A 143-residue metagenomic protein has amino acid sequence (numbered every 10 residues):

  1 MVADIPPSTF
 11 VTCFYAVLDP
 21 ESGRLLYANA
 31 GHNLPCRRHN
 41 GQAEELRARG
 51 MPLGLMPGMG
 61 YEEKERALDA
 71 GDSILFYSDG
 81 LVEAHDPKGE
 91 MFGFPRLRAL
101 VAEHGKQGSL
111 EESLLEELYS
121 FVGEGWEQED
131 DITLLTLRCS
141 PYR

Functional and structural regions predicted by a protein language model:
M1-R143: Conserved subregion of the PPM/PP2C metallophosphatase catalytic domain
